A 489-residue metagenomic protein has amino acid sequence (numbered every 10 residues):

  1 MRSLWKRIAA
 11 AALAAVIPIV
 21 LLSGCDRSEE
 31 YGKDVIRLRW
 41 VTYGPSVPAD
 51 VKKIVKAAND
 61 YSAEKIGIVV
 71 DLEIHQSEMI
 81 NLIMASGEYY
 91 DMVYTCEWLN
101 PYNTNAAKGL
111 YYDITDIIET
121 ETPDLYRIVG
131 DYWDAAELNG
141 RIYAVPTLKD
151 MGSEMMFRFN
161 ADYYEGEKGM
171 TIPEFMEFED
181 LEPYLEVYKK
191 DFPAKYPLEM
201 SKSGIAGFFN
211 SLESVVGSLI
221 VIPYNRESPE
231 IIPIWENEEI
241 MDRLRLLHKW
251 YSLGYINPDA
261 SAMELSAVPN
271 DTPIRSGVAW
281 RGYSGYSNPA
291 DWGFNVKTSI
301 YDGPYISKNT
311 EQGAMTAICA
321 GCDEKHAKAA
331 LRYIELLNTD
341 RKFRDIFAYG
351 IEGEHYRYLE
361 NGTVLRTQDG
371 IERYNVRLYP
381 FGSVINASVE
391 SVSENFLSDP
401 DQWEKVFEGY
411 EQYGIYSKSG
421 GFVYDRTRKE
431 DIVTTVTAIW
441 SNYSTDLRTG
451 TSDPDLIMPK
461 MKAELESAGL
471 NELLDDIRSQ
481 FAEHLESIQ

Functional and structural regions predicted by a protein language model:
R2-L13, I17-Q489: Extracytoplasmic/secretory soluble proteins
